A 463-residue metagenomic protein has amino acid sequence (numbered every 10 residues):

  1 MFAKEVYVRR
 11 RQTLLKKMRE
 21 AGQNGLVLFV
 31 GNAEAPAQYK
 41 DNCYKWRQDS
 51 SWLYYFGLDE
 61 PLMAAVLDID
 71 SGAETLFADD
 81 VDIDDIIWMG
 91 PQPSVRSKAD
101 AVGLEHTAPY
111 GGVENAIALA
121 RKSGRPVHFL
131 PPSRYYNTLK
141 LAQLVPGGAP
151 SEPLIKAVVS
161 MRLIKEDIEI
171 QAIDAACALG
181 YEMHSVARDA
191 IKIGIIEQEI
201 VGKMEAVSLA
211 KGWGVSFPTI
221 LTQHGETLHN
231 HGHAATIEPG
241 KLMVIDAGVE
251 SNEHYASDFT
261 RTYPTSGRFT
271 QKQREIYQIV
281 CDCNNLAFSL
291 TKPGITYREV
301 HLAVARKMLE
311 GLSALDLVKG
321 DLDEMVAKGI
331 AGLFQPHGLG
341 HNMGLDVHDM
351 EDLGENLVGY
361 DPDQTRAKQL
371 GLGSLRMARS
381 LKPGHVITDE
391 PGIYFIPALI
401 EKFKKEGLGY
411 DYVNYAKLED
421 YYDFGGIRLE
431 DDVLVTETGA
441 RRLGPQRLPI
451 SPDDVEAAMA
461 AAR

Functional and structural regions predicted by a protein language model:
M1-R463: Active-site neighborhoods and metal-handling regions in enzymes and metal-associated proteins
